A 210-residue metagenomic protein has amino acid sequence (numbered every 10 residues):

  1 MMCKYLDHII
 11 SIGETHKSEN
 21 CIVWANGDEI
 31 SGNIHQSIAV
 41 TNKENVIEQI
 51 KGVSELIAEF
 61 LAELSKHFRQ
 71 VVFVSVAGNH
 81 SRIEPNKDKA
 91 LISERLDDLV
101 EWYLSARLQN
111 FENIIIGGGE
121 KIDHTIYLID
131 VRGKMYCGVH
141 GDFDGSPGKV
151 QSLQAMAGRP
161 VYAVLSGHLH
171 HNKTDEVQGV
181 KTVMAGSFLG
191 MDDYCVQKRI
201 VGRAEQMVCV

Functional and structural regions predicted by a protein language model:
M1-R107: Core catalytic region of metal-dependent phosphoesterases/phosphodiesterases, especially metallo-beta-lactamase-like
S65, E94-D98, S105-N113, G118-D123 (+1 more regions): Conserved beta-sheet core of the metallophosphoesterase superfamily
